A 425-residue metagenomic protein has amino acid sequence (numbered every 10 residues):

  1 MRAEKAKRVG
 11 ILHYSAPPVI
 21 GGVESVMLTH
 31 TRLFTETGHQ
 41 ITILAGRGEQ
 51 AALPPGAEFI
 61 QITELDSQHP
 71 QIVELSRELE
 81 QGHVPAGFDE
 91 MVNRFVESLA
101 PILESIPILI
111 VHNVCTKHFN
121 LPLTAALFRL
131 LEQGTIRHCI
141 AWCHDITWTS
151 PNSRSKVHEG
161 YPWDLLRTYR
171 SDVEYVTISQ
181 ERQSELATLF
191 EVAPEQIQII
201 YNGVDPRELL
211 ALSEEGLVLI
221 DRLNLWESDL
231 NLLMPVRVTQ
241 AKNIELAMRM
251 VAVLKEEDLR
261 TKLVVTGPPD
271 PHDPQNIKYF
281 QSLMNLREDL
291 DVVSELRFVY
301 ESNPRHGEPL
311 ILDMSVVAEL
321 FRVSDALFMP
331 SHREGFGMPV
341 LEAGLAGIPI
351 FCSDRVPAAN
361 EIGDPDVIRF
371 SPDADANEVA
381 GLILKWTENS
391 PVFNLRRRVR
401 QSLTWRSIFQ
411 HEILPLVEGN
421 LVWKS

Functional and structural regions predicted by a protein language model:
R129, T147, K156-Y175: Membrane-proximal helix-turn-helix segments that form the acceptor-binding/catalytic region of lipid-linked
E181, G203: Carbohydrate-associated surface elements
N224-K242, M248-V251, L263-T266, D270: Conserved donor-binding/catalytic core segment of Leloir-type glycosyltransferases
N276-A318: Nucleotide-activated donor-binding/catalytic signature segment of Leloir-type glycosyltransferases, i.e., the conserved
H332: Aromatic "clamp/platform" in nucleotide-sugar-dependent glycosyltransferases that forms part of the donor/acceptor
V340, P349-S353: Short hydrophobic beta-strand element within catalytic cores of glycosyltransferases and related nucleotide-activated
N360-K385: Change "using UDP/GDP/dTDP sugars" to "using nucleotide sugars
A374, E388-K424: A charged, aromatic-enriched C-terminal amphipathic alpha-helix characteristic of glycosyltransferases across folds
